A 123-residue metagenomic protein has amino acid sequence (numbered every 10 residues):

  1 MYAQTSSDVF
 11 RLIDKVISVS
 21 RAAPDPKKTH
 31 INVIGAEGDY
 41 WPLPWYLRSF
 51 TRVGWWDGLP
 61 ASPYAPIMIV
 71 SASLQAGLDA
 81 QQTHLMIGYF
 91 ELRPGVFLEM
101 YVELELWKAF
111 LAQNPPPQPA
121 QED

Functional and structural regions predicted by a protein language model:
M1-H30, A36-W45, V102-D123: Membrane-proximal, lumen/periplasm-facing interface regions of secretory-pathway glyco- and lipid-modifying enzymes
N32-G35, W55, M68-V70: Short, hydrophobic beta-strand segments that form beta-sheet elements in well-ordered domains
G38, S49, A72-L74: Solvent-exposed coil/turn segments that connect beta secondary-structure elements in extracytoplasmic/periplasmic
P44-V53: Short helix-loop-beta junction
V53-P66: Short acidic low-complexity segments
P63-D123: Aromatic/acidic, Gly/Pro-rich catalytic loop(s) in extracytoplasmic/lumenal soluble domains of multi-pass membrane
